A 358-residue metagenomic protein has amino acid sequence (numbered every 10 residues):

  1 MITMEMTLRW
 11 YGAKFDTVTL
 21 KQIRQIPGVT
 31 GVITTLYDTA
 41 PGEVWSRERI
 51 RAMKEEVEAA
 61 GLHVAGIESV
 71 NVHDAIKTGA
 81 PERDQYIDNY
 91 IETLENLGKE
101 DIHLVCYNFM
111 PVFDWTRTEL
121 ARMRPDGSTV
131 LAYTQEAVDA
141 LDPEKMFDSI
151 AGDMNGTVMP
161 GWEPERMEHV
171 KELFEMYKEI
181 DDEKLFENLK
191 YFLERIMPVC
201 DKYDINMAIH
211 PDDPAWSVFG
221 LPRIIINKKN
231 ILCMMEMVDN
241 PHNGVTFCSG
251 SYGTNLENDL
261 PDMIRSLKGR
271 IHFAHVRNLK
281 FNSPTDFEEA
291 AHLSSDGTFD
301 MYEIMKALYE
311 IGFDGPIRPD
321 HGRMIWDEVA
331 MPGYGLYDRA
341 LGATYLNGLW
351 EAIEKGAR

Functional and structural regions predicted by a protein language model:
I2-T7, G12-T17, K21, E55-E58 (+9 more regions): Histidine-acidic metal/acid-base catalytic patches
Q25-G28, L62-K77: A short glycine/small-residue-enriched secondary-structure motif
G31-I33, G66, C106, A208 (+2 more regions): Conserved beta-strand positions in the central sheet of alpha/beta enzyme cores
T35-R51: Glycine-rich, proline-tolerant flexible connector loops at the mouths of alpha/beta enzymes
S46-L62, S69, Y86: An N-terminal, globular interaction/scaffold subdomain
S69-I76, N108-R117: Aromatic-lined carbohydrate-binding surfaces of glycoside hydrolases
Y107-P111, P211-D213, D320-G322: Short, well-ordered beta-to-alpha junction loops that form the rim of enzyme active sites and present histidine/acidic
V112-N188: Extended, charge-rich helix/loop segments that form flexible, surface "patches" used to engage negatively charged
